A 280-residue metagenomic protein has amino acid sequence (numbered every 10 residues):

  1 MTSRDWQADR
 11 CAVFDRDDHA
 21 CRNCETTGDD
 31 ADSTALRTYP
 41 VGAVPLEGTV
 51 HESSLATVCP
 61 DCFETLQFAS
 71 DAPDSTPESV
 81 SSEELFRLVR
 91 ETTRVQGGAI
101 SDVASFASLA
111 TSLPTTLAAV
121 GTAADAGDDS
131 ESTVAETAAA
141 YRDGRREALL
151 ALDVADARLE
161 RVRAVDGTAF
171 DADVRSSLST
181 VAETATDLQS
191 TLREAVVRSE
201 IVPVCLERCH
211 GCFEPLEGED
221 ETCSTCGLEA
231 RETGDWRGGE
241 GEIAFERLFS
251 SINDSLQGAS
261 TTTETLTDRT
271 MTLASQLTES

Functional and structural regions predicted by a protein language model:
M1-S3, V13-T27, L149-P203, N253-S260: A broadly conserved sequence feature marking short terminus-proximal activation segments in nucleic acid-centric
T2-R10, A20-S70, E207-E214, C226-R231: Histidine-centered nuclease catalytic patch
Y39-T57, F63-D102, R237-R247: Polybasic, low-complexity binding patches
S70-A157: Charged, amphipathic alpha-helical linkers/stalks
Q96-A99, V103-V120, C205, E214 (+3 more regions): Peripheral, non-cofactor segments flanking catalytic/redox cores
L113, L117-V120, A124, L192 (+4 more regions): Leucine-rich amphipathic alpha-helices with coiled-coil/heptad-repeat character
V196-E240: Cys/His-rich short segments
T225-S280: Charge-dense, extended regions
